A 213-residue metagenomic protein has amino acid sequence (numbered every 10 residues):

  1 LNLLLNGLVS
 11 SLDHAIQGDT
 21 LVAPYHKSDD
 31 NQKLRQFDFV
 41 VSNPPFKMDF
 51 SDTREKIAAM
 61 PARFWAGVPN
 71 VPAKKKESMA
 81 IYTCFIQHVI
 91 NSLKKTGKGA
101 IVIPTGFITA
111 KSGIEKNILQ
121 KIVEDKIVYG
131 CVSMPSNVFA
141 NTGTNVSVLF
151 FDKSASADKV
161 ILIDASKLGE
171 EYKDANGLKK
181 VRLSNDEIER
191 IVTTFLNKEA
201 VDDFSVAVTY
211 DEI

Functional and structural regions predicted by a protein language model:
L1-Q32: S-adenosyl-L-methionine
Q32-I213: A conserved structural/catalytic subdomain of Rossmann-like adenosyl-cofactor enzymes
